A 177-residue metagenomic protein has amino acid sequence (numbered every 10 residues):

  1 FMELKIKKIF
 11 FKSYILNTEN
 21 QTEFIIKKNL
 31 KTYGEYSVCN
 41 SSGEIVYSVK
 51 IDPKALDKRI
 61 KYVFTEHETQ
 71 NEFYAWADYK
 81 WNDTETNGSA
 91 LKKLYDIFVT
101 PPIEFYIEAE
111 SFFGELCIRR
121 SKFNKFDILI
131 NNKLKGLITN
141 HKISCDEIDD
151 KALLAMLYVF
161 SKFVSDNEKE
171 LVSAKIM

Functional and structural regions predicted by a protein language model:
F1-E35, S41-Y47, D52-K61, T65-M177: Low-complexity or membrane-interfacial segments used for flexible interactions
